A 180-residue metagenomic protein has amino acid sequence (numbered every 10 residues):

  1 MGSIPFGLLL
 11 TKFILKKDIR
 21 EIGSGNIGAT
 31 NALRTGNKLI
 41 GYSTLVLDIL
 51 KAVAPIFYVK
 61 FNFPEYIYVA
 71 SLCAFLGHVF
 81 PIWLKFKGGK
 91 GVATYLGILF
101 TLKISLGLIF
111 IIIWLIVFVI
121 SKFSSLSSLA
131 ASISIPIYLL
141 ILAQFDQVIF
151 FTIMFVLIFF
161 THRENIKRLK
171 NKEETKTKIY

Functional and structural regions predicted by a protein language model:
M1-S3, L8, K12, F75-K85 (+1 more regions): Transmembrane alpha-helix interface/packing and boundary motifs in multi-pass membrane proteins, characterized by
S3, L99, L126-Y180: Multi-pass membrane proteins that catalyze or facilitate reactions on polyprenyl-/lipid-phosphate substrates and their
L8-G41, R163-Y180: Cytosolic, membrane-interface loops and tails of multi-pass inner-membrane proteins
D18-N26, L84-L96, F123-A130: Short, non-helical or kinked segments that cap or interrupt transmembrane helices
L33-G36, V59-F63, G77, V92-S121 (+1 more regions): Interfacial segments of multi-pass membrane proteins
I40-Y42, V46, L50-I82, W114-L115: Nucleotide and nucleotide-moiety/phosphate-recognizing core
G41-Y42, Y68-L72, L96, G107-I112 (+2 more regions): Hydrophobic alpha-helical transmembrane segments
T44-I49, K85-G89, I104-I109, S124-I133: Short hydrophobic alpha-helical membrane-embedded segments
